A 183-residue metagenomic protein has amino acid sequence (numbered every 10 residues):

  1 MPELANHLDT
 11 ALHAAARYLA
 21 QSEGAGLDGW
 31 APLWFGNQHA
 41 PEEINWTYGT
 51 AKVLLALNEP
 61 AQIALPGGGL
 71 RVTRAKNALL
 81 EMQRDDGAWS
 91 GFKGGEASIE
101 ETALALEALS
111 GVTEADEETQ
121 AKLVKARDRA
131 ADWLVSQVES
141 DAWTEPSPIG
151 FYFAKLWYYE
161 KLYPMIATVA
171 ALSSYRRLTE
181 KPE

Functional and structural regions predicted by a protein language model:
M1-R17, Q21-N77, E81-P182: An alpha-helical repeat/solenoid feature that recognizes helix-turn-helix modules
